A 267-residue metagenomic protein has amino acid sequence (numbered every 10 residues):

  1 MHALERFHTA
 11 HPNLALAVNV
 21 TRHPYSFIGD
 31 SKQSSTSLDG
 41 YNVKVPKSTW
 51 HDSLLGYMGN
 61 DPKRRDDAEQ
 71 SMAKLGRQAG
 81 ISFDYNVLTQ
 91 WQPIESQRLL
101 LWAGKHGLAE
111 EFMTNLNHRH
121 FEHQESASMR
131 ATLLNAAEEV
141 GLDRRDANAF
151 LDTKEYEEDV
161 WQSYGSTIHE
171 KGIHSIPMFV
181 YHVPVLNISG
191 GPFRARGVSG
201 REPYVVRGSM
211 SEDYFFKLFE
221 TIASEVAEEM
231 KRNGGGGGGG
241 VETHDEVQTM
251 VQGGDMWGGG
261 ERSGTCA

Functional and structural regions predicted by a protein language model:
M1-P12, Q97-A267: C-terminal cap of thioredoxin/glutaredoxin-like
H2-H120, G237-G240: Structural alpha/beta surface segment adjacent to cysteine/selenocysteine redox centers across thiol/disulfide enzymes
